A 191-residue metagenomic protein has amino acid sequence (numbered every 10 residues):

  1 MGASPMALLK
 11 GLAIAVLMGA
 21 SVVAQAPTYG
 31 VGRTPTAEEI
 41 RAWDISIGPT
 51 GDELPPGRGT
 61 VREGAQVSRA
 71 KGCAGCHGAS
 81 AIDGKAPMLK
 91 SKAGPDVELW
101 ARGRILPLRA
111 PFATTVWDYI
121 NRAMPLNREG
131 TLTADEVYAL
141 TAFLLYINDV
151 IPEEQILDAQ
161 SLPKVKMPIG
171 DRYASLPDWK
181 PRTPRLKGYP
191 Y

Functional and structural regions predicted by a protein language model:
M1-A7: N-terminal secretory signal peptides that target proteins for export/translocation
K10-S21: Bacterial N-terminal signal peptides
P27-G51, R102, N127-Y191: Flexible coil segments in periplasmic/lumen-exposed cytochrome c-class electron-transfer proteins
E39, T60, G72, F112 (+2 more regions): Stable alpha-helical elements in mature extracytoplasmic
I40-P49, P55-K90: Sequence/structural segment immediately N-terminal to covalent heme-attachment motifs in c-type and related
S46, V67-G75, A79, K92 (+2 more regions): Structured segments of extracytoplasmic/periplasmic soluble domains in secreted or envelope-associated proteins
G57, R109, T133: Aromatic-acidic/polar surface patches that form glycan- and anion
A65, G78, I82-P125, A159-L162: Gly/Gly-Pro-rich "capping" loops immediately C-terminal to redox-active cysteine motifs in periplasmic/lumenal
